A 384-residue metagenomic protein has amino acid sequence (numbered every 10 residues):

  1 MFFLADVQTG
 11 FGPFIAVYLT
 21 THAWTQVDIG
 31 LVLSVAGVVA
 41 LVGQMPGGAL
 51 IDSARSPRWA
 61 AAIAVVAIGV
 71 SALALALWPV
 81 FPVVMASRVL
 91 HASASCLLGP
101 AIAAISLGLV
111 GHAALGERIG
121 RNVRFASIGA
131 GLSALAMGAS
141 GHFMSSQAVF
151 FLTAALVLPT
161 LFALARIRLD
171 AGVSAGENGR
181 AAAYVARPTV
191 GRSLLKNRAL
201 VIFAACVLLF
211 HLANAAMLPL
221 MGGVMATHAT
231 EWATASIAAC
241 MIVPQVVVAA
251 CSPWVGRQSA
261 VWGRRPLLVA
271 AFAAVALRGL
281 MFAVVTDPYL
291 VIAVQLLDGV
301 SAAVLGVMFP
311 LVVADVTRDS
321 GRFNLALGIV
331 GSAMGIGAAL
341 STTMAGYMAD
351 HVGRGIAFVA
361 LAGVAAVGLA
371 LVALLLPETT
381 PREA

Functional and structural regions predicted by a protein language model:
M1-G37, I202, H211-M225: Helix-loop boundary and gating motifs at the non-cytosolic
L31-A49, I242-W254: Central cavity-lining transmembrane alpha-helices of secondary-active solute carriers, predominantly the Major
G43-S56, G141, C251-G263, A349-D350: Helix-to-loop junctions at the C-terminal end of transmembrane segments in multipass secondary transporters
W59-L73, P266-M281: Structural signature of the two symmetry-related core transmembrane helices
S87-A126, V312: Cytoplasmic helix-loop-helix junction between adjacent transmembrane helices in 12-TM secondary transporters
H142-A155, Y347-A365: A membrane-interface helix-boundary motif in multi-pass transporters
A155-G176, G368-L376: C-terminal membrane-cytosol helix-exit motif in multi-pass small-molecule transporters
D170-F203: Juxtamembrane intracellular "pre-TM" segments in multi-pass secondary transporters
